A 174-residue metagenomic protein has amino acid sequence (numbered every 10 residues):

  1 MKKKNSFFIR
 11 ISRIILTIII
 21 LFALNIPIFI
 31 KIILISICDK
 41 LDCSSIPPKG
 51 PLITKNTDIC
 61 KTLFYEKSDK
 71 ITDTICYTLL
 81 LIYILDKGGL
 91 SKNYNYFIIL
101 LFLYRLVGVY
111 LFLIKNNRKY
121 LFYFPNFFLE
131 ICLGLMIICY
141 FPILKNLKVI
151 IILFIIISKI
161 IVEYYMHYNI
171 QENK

Functional and structural regions predicted by a protein language model:
M1-S12: N-terminal membrane topogenic signal
R10, C60, F64-L101: Multi-pass membrane catalytic core of lipid/isoprenoid biosynthesis enzymes
R10-I20, K31-I32: Alpha-helical transmembrane segments
I18-F22, T78-I84, F102-Y110, L153-Y164: Hydrophobic core of alpha-helical transmembrane segments in multi-pass integral membrane proteins
I28-K40, N95-R105, F122-N126, K148-I157: Hydrophobic core segments of alpha-helical transmembrane domains in multi-pass membrane proteins
I30-L79: Alpha-helical membrane segments and adjacent membrane-interface helices in multi-pass membrane proteins
I82-I143: Membrane-proximal helix-loop-helix units in multi-pass membrane proteins
I131-K174: C-terminal membrane-adjacent module
